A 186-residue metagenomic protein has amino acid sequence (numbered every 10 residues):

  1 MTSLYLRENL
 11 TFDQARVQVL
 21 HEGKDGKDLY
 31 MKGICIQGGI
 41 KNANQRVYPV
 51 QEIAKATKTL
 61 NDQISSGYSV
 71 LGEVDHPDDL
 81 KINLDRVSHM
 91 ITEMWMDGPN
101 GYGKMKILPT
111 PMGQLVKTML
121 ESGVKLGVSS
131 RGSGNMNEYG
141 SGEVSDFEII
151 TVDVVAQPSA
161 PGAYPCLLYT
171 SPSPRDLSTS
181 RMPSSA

Functional and structural regions predicted by a protein language model:
M1-D62: Polar/acidic, low-complexity leader/linker segments enriched in S/T/G and N/D
L6, D13, G33, S69-E73 (+1 more regions): Residue microenvironments linked to proteolytic maturation and disulfide-stabilized extracellular modules
E8, V87-M90, D176, M182: Positively charged, low-complexity intrinsically disordered regions
V50-I82: Small/polar-rich, solvent-exposed N-terminal microdomains that initiate assembly or binding
Q51-K58, T110-Q114, S185: Generic alpha-helical secondary structure signal
Y169-A186: Single conserved hydrophobic/aromatic residue that forms the stacking wall/gate of nucleotide- or nucleobase-binding
